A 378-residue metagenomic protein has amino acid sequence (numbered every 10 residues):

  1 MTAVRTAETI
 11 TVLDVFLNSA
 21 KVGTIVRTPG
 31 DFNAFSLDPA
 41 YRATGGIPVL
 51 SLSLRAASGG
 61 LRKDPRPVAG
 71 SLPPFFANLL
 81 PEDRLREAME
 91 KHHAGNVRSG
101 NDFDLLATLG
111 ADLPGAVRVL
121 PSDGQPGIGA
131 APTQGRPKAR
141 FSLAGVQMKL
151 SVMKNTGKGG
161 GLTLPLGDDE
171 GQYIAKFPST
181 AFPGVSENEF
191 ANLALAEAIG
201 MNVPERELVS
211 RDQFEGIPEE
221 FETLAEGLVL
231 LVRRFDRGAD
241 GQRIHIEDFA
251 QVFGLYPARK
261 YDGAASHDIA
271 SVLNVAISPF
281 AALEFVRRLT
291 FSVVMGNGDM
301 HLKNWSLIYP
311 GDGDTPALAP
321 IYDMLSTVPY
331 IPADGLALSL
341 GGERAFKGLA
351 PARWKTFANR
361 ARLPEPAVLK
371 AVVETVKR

Functional and structural regions predicted by a protein language model:
M1-L302, S306-R378: Phosphate/dinucleotide-binding and metal-coordinating scaffold of catalytic cores in nucleotide-dependent enzymes
